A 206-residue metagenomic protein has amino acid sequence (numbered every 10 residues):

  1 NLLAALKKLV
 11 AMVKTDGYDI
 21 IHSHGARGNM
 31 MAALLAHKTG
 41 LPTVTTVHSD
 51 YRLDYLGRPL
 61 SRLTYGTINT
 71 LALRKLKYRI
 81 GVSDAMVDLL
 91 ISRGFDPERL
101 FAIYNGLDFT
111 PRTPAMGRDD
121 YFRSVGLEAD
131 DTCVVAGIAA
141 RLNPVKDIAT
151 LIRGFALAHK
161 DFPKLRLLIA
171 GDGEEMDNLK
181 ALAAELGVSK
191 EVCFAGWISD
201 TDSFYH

Functional and structural regions predicted by a protein language model:
N1-H206: Membrane-interface segments of envelope glycosyltransferases acting on lipid-linked substrates or membrane lipids
